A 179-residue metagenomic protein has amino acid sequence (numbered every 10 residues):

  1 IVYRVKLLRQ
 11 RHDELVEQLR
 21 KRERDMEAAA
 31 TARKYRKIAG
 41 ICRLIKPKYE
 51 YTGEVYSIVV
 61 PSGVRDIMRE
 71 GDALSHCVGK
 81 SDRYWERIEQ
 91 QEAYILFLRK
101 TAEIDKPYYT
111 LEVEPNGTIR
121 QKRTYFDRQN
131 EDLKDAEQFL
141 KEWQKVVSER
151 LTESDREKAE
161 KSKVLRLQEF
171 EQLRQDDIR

Functional and structural regions predicted by a protein language model:
I1-R179: Catalytic-core elements of nucleic-acid end-processing and repair enzymes
